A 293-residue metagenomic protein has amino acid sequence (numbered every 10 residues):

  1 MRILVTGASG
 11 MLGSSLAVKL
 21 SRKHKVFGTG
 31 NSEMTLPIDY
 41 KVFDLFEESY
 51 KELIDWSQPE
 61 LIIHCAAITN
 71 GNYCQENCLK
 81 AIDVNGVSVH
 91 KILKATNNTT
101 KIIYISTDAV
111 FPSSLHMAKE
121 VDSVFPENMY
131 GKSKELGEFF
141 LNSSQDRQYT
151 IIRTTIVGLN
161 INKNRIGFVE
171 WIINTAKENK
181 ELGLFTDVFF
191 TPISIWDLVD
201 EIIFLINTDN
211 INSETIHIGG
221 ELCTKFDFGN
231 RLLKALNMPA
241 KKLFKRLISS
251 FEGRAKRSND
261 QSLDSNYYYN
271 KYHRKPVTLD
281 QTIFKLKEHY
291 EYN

Functional and structural regions predicted by a protein language model:
M1-K23: N-terminal Rossmann NAD(P)H-binding glycine-rich loop of SDR-like oxidoreductase domains
V42-V84: NAD(P)H-binding glycine-rich loop region in Rossmannoid oxidoreductase-like domains and their noncatalytic homologs
I62, E76-I103: NAD(P)-cofactor binding segment of oxidoreductase domains
H90-F125: Conserved Rossmann-fold NAD(P)-dependent oxidoreductase catalytic core, especially the SDR/UDP-sugar
F139-F190, D197: NAD(P)-dependent short-chain dehydrogenase/reductase
L184-F189, I216-C223, K271: Glycine-rich Rossmann NAD(P)(H)-binding loop
E201, T208-G253: Mid/C-terminal beta-alpha module of Rossmann-like enzyme folds, strongest in SDR-family dehydrogenases/epimerases
T224-N230, L247-L286, Y290-N293: Conserved C-terminal active-site "lid" loop/helix of NAD(P)H-dependent oxidoreductases that clamps the redox cofactor
